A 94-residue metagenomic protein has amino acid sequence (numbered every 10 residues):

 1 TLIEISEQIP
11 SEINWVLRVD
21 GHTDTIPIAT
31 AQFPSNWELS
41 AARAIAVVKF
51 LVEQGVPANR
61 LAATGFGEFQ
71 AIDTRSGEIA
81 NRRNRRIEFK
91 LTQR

Functional and structural regions predicted by a protein language model:
T1-E12, H22-R94: Periplasmic OmpA-like peptidoglycan-binding domain that tethers envelope proteins to the cell wall
